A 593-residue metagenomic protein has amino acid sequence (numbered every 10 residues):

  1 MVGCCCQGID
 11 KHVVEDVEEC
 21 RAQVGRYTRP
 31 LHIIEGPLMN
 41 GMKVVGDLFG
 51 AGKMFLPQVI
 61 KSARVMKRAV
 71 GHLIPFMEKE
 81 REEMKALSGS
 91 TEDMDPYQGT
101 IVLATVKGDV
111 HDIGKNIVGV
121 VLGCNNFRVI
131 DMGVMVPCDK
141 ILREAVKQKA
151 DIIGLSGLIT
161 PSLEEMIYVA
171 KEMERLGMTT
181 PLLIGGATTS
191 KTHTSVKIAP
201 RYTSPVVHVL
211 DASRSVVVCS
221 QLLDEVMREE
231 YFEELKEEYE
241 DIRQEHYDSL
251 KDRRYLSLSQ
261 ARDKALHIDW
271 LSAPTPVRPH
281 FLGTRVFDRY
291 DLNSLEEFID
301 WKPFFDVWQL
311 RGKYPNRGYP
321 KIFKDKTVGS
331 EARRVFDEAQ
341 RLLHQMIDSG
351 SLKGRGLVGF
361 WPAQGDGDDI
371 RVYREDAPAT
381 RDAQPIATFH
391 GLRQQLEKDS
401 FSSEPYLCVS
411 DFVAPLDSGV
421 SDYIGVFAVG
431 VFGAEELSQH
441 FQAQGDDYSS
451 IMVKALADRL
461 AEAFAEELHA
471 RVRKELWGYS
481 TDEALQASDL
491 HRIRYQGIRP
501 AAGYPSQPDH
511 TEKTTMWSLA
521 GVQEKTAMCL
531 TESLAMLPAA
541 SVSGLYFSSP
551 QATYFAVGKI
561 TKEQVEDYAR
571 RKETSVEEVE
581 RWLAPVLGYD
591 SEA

Functional and structural regions predicted by a protein language model:
M1-E35, M39-G46, S213-I451, A455 (+2 more regions): Active-site loops and adjacent core secondary-structure elements that bind or stabilize anionic groups
M1-L155, D368-D369, Q395-L407, D411-L485 (+1 more regions): ATP-dependent carboxylate/acyl-activation modules
M1-R26, T100-K107, I113-N125, T275-T284 (+2 more regions): C-terminal accessory/binding modules appended to enzymatic or scaffolding proteins
V44-F49, M173-S195, L282-P315, I560 (+3 more regions): Amphipathic alpha-helical packing elements
S62, A69, E165-E172, L342: A general structural detector for well-ordered alpha-helical segments in enzyme core domains, enriched
K115-N125, D131-R201: Cofactor-cradling patches in redox/metallo enzymes
V169, M173-P181, G186-K251: Conserved phosphate-handling catalytic cores of large alpha/beta enzymes
S403-A593: C-terminal accessory domains/tails appended to large, multi-domain proteins
